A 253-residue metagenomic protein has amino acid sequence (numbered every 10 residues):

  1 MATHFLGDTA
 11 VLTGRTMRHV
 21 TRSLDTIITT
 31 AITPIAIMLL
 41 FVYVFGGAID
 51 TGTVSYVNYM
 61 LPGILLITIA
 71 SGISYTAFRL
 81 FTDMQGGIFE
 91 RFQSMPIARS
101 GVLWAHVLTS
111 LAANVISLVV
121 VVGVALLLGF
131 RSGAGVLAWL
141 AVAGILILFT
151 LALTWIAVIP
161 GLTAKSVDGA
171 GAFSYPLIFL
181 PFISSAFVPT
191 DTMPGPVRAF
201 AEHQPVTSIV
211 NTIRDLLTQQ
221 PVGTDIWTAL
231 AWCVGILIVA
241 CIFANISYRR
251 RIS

Functional and structural regions predicted by a protein language model:
M1-T13, L153, P196-T207: Short, membrane-interfacial amphipathic segments enriched in basic
M1-T33: Aromatic- and glycine-rich beta-strand/loop motifs that create alpha-glucan
H19, T51, S184-V239: Membrane-interfacial helix-loop-helix junctions in multi-pass membrane proteins
L24-D25, N58, S100, D168 (+2 more regions): Residues that define the loop-to-transmembrane-helix transition and helix capping in multi-pass membrane transporters
A36-F41, V57-L128, A157, Y175-P176 (+1 more regions): Hydrophobic alpha-helical transmembrane segments of multi-pass membrane transport proteins
F41-A48, G161-H203, T207: Transmembrane helix segments
R99-S174, P221-N245: Alpha-helical transmembrane segments and their short interhelical loops
S247-S253: Short cytosolic juxtamembrane segments of multi-pass membrane proteins
